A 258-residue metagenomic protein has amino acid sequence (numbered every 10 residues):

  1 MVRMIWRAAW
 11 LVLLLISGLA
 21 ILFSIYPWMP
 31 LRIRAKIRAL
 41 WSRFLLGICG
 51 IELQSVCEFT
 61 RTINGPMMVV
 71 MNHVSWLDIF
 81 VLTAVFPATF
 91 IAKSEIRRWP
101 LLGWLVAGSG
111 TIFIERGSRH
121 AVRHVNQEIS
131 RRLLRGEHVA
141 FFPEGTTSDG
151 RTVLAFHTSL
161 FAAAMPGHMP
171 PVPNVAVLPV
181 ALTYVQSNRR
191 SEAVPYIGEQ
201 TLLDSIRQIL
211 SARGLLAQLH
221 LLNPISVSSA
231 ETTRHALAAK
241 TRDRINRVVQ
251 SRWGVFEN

Functional and structural regions predicted by a protein language model:
V2-P27: A hydrophobic membrane-anchoring feature enriched in long, contiguous, low-charge segments that mark signal-anchor
G18-A35, L46-C49, C57, I63-R119 (+1 more regions): Catalytic core of membrane glycerolipid acyltransferases/transacylases, capturing the structured, soluble-facing
F59-I63, E128-L133: Short amphipathic alpha-helix with an adjacent loop that forms part of the alpha/beta core around
P66-M68, T111, H138-F142, A176: Residue-level preference for the first positions of well-ordered beta-strands
L102-G103, G150-E231, V255: A cross-family acyltransferase "interaction/gating" segment
V122, I129-S130, G136-V139, P143-F156: Soluble extracytoplasmic domains of inner/organellar membrane proteins
T232-A239: Catalytic-core segments of nucleotide cyclases and related cyclic-nucleotide turnover enzymes
D243-R252: C-terminal alpha-helix
